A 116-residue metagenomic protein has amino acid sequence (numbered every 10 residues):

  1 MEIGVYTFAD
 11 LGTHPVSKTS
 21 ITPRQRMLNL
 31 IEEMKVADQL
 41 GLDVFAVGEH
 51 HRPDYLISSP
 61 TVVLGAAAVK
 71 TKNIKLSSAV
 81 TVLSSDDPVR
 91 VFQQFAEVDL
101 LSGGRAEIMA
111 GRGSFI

Functional and structural regions predicted by a protein language model:
M1-S77: N-terminal beta1-alpha1-beta2 module of alpha/beta enzyme domains
E2-P23, S85-I116: Flexible, glycine-rich active-site loops centered on histidine and acidic residues that chelate a metal or position
G48, A79, M109-G111: Structural motif
H51, T81, G113-F115: Catalytic metal-binding/acid-base residues of hydrolase active sites
S78-D86: Active-site nucleophile and cofactor-binding loops and adjacent substrate-binding regions of central metabolic enzymes
